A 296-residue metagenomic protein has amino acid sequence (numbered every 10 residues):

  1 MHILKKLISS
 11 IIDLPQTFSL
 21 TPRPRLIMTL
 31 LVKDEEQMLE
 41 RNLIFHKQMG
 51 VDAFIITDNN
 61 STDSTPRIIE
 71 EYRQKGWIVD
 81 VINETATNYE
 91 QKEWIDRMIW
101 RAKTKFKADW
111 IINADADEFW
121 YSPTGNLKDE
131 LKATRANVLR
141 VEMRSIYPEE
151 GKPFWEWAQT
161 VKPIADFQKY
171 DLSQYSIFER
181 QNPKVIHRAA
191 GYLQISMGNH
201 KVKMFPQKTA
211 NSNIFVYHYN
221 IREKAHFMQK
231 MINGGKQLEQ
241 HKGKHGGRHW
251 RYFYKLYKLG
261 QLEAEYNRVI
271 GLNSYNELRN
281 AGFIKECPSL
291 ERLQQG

Functional and structural regions predicted by a protein language model:
M1-I44: N-proximal low-complexity "stem/linker" segments adjacent to membrane-targeting elements
H2-I11, E93-W94, S122-G296: Catalytic-site signature of metal-activated, phosphate-bearing donor transferases, centered on the GT-A/GT-A-like
I44-A53: Short, acidic, metal-binding catalytic loop of nucleotide-sugar glycosyltransferases
D52, D109, N137: Short acidic/polar active-site loop segments enriched in Thr and Asp
D52-N60, V81-E84: Short beta-strand/loop segment that forms part of the nucleotide-sugar
P66-A114: Active-site-proximal specificity loops/subdomain of glycosyltransferases
D115-F119: The conserved acidic donor/metal-binding loop of glycosyltransferases
